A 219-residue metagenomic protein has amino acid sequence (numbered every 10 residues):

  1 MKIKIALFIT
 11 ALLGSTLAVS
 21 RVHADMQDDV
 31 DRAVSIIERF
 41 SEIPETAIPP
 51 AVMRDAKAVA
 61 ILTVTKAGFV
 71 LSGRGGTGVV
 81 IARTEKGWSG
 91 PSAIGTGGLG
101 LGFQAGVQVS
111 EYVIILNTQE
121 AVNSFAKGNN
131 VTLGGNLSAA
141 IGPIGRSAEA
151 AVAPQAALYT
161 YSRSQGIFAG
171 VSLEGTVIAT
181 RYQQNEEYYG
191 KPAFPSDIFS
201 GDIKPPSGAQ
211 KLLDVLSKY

Functional and structural regions predicted by a protein language model:
M1-F8: Bacterial N-terminal signal peptides that target proteins for export
I9-G14, V107: N-terminal hydrophobic alpha-helix used for membrane targeting or insertion
L13-R21: C-terminal segment of classical bacterial N-terminal signal peptides
H23-Y219: Small-residue-enriched, tightly packed secondary-structure blocks
